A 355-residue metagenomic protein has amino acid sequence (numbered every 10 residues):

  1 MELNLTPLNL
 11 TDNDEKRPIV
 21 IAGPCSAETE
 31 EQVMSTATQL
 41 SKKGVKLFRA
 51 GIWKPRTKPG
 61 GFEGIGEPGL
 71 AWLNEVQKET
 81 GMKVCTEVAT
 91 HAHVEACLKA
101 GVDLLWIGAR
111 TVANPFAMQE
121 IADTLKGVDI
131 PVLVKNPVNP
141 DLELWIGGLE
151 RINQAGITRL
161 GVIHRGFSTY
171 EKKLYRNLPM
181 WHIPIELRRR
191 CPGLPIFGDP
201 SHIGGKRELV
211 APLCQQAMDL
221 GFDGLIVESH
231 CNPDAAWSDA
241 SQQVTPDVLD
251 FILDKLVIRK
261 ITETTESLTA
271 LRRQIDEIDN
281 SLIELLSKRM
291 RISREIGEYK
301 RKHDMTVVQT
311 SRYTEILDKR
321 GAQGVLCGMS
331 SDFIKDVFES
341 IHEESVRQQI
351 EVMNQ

Functional and structural regions predicted by a protein language model:
E2-N9, E30, T57-L73, A89-E95 (+4 more regions): Active-site-adjacent beta->alpha loops and helix N-cap segments on the catalytic face of soluble alpha/beta enzymes
E2-W72, E79: Conserved N-terminal beta1-alpha1 strand-loop-helix module at the mouth
N13, A117-F251, K260-E266: Catalytic alpha/beta core domains of metabolic enzymes, predominantly
P18-P24, K46-A50, V84-T86, L105-I107 (+4 more regions): Hydrophobic faces of well-ordered beta-strands that scaffold small-molecule active sites in alpha/beta enzyme cores
C25-S26, G51-P55, A89-T90, A109-V112 (+5 more regions): Short, ordered loop/turn segments at secondary-structure junctions
K42-K46, C97-T111, I152-L160, G193 (+2 more regions): Structural recognition of alpha->loop->beta junctions
R49-P68, C231-A240, I296-M305: Glycine-rich, proline-tolerant flexible connector loops at the mouths of alpha/beta enzymes
F251, I261-Q355: Domain-level signature for soluble enzymes in the chorismate/prephenate branch of the shikimate pathway
